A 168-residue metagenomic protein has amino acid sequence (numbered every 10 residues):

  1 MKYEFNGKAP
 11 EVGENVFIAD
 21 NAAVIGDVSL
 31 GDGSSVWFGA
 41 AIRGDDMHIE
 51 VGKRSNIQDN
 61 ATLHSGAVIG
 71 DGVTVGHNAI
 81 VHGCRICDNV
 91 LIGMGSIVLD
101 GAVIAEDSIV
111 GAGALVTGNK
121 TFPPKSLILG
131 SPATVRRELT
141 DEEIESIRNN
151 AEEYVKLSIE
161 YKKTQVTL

Functional and structural regions predicted by a protein language model:
M1-K2, D20: Short acidic/polar alpha-helix capping motifs at helix-coil junctions
K2-K8, D71-V75, A79-I80, I97 (+1 more regions): C-terminal segments of enzyme domains that contribute to small-molecule binding surfaces
P10, E14-I18, A22, V28 (+13 more regions): A structural motif detector for beta-strand N-caps
T117-G118, R136: Conserved protein kinase catalytic core
K120-T121, L139: Conserved catalytic-core motifs of eukaryotic protein kinase domains, centered on the activation segment
